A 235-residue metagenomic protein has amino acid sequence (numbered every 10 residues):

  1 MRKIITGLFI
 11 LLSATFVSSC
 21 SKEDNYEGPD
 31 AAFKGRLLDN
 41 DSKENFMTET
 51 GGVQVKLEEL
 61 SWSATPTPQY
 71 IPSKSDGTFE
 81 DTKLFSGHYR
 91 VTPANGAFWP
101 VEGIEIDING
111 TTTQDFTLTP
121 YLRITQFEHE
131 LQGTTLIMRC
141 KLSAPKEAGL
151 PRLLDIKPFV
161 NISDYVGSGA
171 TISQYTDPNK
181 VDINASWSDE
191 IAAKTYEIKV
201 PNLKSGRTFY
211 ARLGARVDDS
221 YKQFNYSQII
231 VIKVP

Functional and structural regions predicted by a protein language model:
M1-S42, P235: Bacterial Sec-dependent N-terminal signal peptides
S42-A64, L150-L154: Short, ordered, surface-exposed loop/turn motifs in non-cytosolic proteins
L60-D76: Short, acidic Ser/Thr/Gly-rich low-complexity loop/linker segments typical of extracellular and cell-surface proteins
G77-D81, F85-F98: A short, solvent-exposed beta-strand micro-motif common in secreted/extracellular proteins
G96-Y121: Structured interaction patches on ligand/partner-binding surfaces of diverse proteins
T119-R152: Compositionally biased low-complexity segments at domain edges in trafficked proteins and select soluble regulators
V200-K222: Beta-strand-rich modules
S220-P235: Extracellular fibronectin type III
